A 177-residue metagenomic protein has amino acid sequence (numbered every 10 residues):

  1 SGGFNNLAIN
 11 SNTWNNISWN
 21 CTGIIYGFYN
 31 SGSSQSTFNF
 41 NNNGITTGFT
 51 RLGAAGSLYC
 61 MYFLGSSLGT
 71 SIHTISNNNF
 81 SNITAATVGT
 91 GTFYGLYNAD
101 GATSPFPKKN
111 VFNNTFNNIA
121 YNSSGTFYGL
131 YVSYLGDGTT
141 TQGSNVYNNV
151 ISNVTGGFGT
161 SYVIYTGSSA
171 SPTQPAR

Functional and structural regions predicted by a protein language model:
S1, C21-G32, G53-S67, V88-T103 (+3 more regions): Extracellular beta-strand/beta-solenoid scaffold signature
N5-W19, S36-R51, T70-T84, F106-A120 (+2 more regions): Right-handed parallel beta-helix
